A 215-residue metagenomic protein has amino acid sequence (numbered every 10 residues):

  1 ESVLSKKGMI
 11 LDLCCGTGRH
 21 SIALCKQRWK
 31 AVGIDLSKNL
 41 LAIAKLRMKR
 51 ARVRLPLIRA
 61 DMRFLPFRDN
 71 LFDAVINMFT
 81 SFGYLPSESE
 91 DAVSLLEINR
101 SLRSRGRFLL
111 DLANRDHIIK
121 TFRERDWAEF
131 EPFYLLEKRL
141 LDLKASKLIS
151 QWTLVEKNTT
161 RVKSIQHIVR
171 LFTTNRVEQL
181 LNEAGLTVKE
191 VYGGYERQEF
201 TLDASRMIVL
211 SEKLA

Functional and structural regions predicted by a protein language model:
E1-K7: Conserved alpha-helix/loop element of class I SAM-dependent methyltransferases that forms part of the SAM/SAH-binding
K7-C14: Conserved class I S-adenosyl-L-methionine
G18-F64: Class I SAM-dependent methyltransferase SAM/SAH-binding core
R63-A74: A short acidic, Gly/Pro-enriched loop at the edge of an enzyme's catalytic core that lines a small-molecule cofactor
D73-S89: A short SAM/SAH-binding and catalytic strip from SAM-dependent methyltransferases
A92-S104: A short glycine-rich, Lys/Arg-flanked "PGG" loop and its adjoining helix->strand segment in the class I
L109-L180: SAM-dependent methyltransferase
T174-A215: C-terminal lobe and adjacent flexible extensions of AdoMet/dcAdoMet transferase-like proteins
